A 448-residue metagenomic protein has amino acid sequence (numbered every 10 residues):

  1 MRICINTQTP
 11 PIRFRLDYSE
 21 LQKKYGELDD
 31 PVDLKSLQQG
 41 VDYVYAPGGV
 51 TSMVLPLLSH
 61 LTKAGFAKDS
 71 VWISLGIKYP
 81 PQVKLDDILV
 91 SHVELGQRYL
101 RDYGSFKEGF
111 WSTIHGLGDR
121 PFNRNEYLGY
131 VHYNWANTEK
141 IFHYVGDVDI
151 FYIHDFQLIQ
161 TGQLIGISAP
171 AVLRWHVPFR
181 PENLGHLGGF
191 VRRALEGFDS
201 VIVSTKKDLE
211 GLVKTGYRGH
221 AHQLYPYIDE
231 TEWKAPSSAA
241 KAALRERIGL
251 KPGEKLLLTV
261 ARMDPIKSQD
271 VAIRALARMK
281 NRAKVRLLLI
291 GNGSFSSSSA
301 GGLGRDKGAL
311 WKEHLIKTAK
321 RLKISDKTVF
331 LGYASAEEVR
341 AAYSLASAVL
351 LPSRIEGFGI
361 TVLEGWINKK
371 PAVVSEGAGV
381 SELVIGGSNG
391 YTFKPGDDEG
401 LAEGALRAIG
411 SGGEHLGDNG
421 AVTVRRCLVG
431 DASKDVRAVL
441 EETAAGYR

Functional and structural regions predicted by a protein language model:
K234-L250: A short helix/loop element that forms part of the nucleotide-sugar donor recognition site in Leloir-type
K251-K267, I273-L276, L288-I290: Conserved donor-binding/catalytic core segment of Leloir-type glycosyltransferases
S299-A334: Nucleotide-activated donor-binding/catalytic signature segment of Leloir-type glycosyltransferases, i.e., the conserved
A341-A346: Short alpha-helical donor nucleotide-sugar binding micro-motif in glycosyltransferases
R354: Aromatic "clamp/platform" in nucleotide-sugar-dependent glycosyltransferases that forms part of the donor/acceptor
P371-V374: Short hydrophobic beta-strand element within catalytic cores of glycosyltransferases and related nucleotide-activated
G386-G387, Y391-D398, L406-G412: Conserved acidic donor-binding segment of nucleotide-sugar-dependent glycosyltransferases
E414-R426: A short, well-ordered alpha-helix in the C-terminal region of glycosyltransferases
